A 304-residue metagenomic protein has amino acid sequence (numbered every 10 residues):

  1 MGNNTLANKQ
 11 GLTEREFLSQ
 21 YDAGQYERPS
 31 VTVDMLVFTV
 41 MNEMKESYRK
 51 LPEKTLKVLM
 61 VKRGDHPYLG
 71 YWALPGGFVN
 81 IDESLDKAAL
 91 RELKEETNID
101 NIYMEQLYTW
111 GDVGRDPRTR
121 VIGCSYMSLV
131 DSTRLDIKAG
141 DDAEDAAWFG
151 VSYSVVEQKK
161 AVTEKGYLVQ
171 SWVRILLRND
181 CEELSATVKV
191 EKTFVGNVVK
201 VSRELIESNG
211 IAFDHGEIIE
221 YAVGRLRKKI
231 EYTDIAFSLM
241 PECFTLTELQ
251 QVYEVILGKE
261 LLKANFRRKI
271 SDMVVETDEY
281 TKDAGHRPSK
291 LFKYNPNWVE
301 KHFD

Functional and structural regions predicted by a protein language model:
M1-D304: N-terminal leader/linker segments that precede catalytic domains of diphosphate-processing enzymes
